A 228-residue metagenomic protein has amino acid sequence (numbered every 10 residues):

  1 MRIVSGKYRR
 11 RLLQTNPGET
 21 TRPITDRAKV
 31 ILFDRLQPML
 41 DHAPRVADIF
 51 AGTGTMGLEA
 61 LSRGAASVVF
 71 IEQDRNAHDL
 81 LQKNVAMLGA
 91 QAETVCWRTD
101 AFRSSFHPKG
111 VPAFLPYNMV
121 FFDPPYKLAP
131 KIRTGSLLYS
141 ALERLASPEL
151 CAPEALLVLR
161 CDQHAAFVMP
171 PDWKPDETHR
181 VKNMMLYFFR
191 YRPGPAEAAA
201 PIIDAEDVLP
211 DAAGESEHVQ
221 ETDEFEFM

Functional and structural regions predicted by a protein language model:
M1-M228: Class I S-adenosyl-L-methionine-dependent methyltransferase catalytic core
